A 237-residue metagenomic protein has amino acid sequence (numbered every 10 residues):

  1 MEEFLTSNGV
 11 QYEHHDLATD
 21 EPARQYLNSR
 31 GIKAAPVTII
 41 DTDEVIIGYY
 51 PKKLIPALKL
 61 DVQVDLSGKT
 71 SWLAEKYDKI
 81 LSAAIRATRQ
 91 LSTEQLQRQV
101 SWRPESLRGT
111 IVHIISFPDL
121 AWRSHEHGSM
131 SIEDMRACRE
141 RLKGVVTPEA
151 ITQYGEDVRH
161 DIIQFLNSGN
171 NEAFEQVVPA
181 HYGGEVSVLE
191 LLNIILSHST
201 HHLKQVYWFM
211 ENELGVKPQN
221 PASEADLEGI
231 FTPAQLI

Functional and structural regions predicted by a protein language model:
M1-H14: Local sequence-structure signature of Cys/Sec-based thiol-disulfide redox active-site neighborhoods
L17: Active-site loop/turn elements of alpha/beta-hydrolase fold enzymes, especially the short glycine-/histidine-rich
P22-A23: Short acidic active-site motifs
N28-D41: Structural micro-motif
I40-V64: Non-catalytic, surface beta->alpha helical segment in thiol-disulfide oxidoreductase systems
G68-L91, V112-E126, Y154-D157, N167: Alpha-helical bundle segments that constitute or directly flank the non-heme di-iron/ferroxidase center
Y77-A87, L142-P179, S187-Q205: Acidic/histidine-rich alpha-helical segments that form the ligand environment of transition-metal centers
Q95-R141, A180-I237: Short, contiguous alpha-helical
